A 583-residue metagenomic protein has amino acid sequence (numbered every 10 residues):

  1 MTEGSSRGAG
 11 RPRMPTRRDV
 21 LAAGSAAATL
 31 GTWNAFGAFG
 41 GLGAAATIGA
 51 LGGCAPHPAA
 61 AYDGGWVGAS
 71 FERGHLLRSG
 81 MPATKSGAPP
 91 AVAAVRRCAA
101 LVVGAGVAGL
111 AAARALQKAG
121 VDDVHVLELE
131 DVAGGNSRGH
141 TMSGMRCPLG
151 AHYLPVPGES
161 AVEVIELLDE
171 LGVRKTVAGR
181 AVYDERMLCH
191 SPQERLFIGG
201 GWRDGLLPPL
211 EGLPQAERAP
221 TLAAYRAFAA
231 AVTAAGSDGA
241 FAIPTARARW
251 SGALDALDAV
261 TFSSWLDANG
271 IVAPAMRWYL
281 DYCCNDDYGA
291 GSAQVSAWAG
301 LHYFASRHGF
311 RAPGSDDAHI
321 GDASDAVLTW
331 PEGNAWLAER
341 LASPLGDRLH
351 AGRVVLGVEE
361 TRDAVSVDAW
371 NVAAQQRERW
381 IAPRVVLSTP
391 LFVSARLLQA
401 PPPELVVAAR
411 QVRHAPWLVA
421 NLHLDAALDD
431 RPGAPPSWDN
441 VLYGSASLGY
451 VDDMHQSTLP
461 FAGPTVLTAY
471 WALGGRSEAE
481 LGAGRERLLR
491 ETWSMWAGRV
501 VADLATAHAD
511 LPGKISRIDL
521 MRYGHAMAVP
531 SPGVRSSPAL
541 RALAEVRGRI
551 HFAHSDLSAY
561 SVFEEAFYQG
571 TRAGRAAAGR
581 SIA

Functional and structural regions predicted by a protein language model:
T2-A99: Extreme N-terminal leader/targeting segments of oxidoreductases
G53-P89, G199-G201, G205-L207, E211 (+2 more regions): Conserved flavin/dinucleotide-binding core of flavoenzymes
A99-H125: N-terminal Rossmann-like FAD-binding beta1-loop-alpha1 element of flavoenzymes
Q117-H140: Glycine-rich FAD pyrophosphate-binding loop
M145-A230: Dinucleotide-binding Rossmann-like beta1-alpha1 core, especially the glycine-rich loop that anchors the ADP
G236-V354, R362-A364: Active-site/ligand-binding neighborhood in enzyme catalytic cores
A351-T468, R476, A507: Mid-domain catalytic core of redox enzymes that form a hydrophobic substrate pocket/lid adjacent to a catalytic redox
